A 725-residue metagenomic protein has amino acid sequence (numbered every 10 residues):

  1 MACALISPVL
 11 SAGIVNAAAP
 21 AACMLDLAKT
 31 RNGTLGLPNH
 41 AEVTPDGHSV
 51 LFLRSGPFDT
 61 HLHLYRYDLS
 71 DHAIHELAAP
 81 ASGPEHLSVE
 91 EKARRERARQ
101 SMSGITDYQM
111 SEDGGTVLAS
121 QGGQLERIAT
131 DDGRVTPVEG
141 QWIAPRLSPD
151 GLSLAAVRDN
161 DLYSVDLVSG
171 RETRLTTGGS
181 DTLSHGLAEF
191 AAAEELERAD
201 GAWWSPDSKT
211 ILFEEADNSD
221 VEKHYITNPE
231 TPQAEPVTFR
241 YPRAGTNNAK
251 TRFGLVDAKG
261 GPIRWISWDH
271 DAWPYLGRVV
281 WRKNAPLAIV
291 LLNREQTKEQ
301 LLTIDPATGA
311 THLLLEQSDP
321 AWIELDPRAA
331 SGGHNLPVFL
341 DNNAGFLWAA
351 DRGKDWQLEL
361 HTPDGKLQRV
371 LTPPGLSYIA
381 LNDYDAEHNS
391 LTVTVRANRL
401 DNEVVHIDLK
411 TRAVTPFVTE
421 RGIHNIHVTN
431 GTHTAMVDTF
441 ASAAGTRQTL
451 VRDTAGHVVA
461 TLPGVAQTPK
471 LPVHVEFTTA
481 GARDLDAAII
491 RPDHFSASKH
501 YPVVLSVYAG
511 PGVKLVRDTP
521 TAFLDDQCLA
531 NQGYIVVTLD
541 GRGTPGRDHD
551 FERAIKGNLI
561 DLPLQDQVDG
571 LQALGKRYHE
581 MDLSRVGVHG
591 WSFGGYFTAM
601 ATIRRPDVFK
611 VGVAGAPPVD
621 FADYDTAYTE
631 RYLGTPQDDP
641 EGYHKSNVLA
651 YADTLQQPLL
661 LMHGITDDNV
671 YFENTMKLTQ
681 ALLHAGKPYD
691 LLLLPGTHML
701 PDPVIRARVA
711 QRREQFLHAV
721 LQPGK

Functional and structural regions predicted by a protein language model:
A4-N425, T432-D438, A444-G445: Beta-propeller folds
H40, E222-I226, G277-V280, A285 (+3 more regions): Serine-hydrolase catalytic core recognition
